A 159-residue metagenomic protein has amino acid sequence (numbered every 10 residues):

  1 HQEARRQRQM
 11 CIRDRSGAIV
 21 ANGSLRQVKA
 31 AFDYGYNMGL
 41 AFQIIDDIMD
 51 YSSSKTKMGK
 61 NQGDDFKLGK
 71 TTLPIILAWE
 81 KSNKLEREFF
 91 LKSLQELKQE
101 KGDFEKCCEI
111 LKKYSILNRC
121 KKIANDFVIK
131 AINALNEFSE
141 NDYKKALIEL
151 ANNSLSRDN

Functional and structural regions predicted by a protein language model:
H1-I12: Single conserved hydrophobic/aromatic residue that forms the stacking wall/gate of nucleotide- or nucleobase-binding
R5-R6, K29-D33, K55-K81, R87-D126: Divalent-cation-assisted or electrostatically stabilized phosphate/pyrophosphate-binding catalytic cores
M10-R13, I44, E100-D103, F127-K130: Amphipathic, well-ordered alpha-helical segments in soluble domains
R15-V20, A134: Alpha-helical transmembrane segments of multipass membrane proteins
A18, V28-T56, T71, I75 (+1 more regions): Active-site alpha-helical segments that house and flank conserved acidic catalytic motifs for diphosphate chemistry
A18-L25, E80-E88, D158-N159: Short helix-capping/linker segments at secondary-structure and domain boundaries
L25-V28, K84-F90, S139-L150: Acidic/histidine metal-binding catalytic segments
L117-N159: Short hairpin/turn module used for nucleic-acid contact or packing/dimerization
